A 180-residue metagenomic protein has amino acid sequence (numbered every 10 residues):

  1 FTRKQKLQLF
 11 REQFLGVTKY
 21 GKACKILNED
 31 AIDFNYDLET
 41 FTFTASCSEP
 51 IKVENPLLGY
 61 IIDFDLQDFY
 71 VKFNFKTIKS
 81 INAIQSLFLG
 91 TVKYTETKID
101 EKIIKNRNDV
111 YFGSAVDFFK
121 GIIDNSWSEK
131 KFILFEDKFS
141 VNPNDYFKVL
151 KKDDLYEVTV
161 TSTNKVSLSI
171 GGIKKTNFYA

Functional and structural regions predicted by a protein language model:
F1-A180: Surface-exposed, low-complexity/disordered segments and acidic/polar micro-motifs at processing/linker regions
